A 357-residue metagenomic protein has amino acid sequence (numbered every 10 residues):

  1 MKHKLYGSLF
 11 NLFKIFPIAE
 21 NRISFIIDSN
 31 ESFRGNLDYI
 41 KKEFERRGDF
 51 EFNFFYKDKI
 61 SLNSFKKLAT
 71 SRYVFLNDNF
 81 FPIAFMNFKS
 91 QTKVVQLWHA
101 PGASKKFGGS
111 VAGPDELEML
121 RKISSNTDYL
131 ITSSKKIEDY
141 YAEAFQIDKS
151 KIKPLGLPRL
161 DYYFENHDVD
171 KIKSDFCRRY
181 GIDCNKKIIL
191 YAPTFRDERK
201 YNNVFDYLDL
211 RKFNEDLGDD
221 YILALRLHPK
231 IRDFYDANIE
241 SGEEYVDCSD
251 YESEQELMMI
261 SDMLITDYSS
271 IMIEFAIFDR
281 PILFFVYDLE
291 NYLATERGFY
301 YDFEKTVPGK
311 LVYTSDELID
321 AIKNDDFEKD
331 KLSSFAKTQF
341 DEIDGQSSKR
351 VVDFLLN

Functional and structural regions predicted by a protein language model:
M1-Y73, P82: N-terminal pre-catalytic "stem/leader" segment of glycosyltransferase-like enzymes
S29, D78-F80, S133-K136, L227-P229 (+2 more regions): Helix N-cap/beta->alpha junction signal
R34-I40, R159-A237, V312, I343 (+1 more regions): Conserved catalytic-core segment of nucleotide-activated headgroup transferases in glycan assembly
K59-Y73, F81, P229-I273: Donor nucleotide-activated moiety binding/catalytic core segment of transferases that use nucleotide-activated donors
V74-F75, T127-S134, A224, L264-I265: A short beta-strand/loop micro-motif in the catalytic core of glycosyltransferases that engages the nucleotide-sugar
V74-N79, F85-W98, Y251-E296: A donor-sugar binding/catalytic signature common to diverse glycosyltransferases and related nucleotide-sugar
N87-D170: Active-site-proximal region of nucleotide-activated glycan assembly enzymes, centered on histidine/acidic-rich loops
S270-Q339: Catalytic binding pocket for nucleotide-activated donors in carbohydrate/polymer assembly enzymes
